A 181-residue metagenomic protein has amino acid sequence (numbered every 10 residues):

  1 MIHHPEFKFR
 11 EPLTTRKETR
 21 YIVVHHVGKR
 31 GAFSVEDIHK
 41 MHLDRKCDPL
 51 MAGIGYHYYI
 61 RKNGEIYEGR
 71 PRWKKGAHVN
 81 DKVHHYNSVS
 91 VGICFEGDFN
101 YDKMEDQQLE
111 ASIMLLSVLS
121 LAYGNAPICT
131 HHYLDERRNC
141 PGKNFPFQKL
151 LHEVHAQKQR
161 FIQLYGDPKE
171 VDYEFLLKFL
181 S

Functional and structural regions predicted by a protein language model:
M1-V27, I66, P71-R72, Y86-V89 (+1 more regions): Basic/polar, cationic surfaces and motifs that engage anionic cell-wall and phosphate/carboxylate ligands
E11-A77: Secreted/periplasmic proteins that engage bacterial cell-wall peptidoglycan
M41, H85-Y86: Short, charged/polar low-complexity linear motifs in solvent-exposed/disordered segments
A77-H84: Short, charged beta->alpha transition segments
